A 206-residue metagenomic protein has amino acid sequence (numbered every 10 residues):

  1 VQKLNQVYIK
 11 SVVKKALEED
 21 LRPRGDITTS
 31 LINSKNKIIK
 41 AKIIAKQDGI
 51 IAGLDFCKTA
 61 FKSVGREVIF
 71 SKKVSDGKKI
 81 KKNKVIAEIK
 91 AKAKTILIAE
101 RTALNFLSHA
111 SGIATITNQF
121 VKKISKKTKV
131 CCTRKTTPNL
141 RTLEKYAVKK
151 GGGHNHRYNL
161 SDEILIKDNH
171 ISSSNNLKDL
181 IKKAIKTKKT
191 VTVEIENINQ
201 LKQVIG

Functional and structural regions predicted by a protein language model:
V1-Q203: Acidic/glycine-rich phosphate/pyrophosphate-binding loops and surrounding catalytic core that coordinate Mg2+
